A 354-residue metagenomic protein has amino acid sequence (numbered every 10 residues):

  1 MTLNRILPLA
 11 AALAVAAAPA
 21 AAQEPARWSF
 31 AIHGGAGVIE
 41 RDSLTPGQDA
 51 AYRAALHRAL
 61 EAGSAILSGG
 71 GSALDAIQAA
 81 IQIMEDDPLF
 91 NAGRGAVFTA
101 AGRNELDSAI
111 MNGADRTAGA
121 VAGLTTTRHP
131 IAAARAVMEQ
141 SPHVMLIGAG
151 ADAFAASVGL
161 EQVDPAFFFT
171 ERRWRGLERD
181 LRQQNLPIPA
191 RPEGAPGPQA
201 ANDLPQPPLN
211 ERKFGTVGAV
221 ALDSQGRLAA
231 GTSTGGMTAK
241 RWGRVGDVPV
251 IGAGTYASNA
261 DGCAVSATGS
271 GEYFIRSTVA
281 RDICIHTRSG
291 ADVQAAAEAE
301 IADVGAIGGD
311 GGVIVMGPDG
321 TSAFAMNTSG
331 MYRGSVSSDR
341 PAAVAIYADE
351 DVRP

Functional and structural regions predicted by a protein language model:
M1-P8: Bacterial N-terminal signal peptides that target proteins for export
P8-A16: Bacterial N-terminal signal peptides
A16-A17, T45: Hydrophobic alpha-helical membrane context
A18-A22: Sec/Tat signal peptide C-region and signal peptidase I cleavage site
Q23-P354: Alpha/propeptide regions of enzymes that mature by internal proteolysis
